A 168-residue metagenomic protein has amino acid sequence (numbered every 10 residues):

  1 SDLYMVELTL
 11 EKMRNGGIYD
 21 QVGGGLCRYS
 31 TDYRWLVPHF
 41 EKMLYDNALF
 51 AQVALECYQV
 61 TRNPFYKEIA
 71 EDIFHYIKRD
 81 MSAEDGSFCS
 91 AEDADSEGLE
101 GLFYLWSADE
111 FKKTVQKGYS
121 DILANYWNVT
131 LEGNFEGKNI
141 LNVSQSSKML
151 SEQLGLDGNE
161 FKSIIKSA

Functional and structural regions predicted by a protein language model:
S1-A168: Glycan-recognition and catalytic cores of secretory/periplasmic carbohydrate-active enzymes
